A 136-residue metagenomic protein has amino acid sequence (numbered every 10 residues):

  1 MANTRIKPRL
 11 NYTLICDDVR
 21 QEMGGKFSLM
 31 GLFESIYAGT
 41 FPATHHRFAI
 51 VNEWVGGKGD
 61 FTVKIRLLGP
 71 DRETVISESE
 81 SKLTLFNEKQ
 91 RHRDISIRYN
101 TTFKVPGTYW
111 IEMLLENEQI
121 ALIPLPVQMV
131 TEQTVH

Functional and structural regions predicted by a protein language model:
A2-H136: Contiguous segments within soluble domain cores/interaction surfaces
